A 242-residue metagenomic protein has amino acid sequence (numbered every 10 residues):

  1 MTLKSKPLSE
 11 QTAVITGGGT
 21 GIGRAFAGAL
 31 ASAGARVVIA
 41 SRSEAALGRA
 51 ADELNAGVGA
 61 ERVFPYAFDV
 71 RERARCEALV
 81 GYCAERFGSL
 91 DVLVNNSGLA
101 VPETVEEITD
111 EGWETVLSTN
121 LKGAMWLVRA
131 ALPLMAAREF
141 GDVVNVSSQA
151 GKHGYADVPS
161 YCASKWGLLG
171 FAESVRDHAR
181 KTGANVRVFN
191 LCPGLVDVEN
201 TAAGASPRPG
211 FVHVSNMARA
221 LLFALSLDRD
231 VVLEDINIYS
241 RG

Functional and structural regions predicted by a protein language model:
T12, G19-G21: Conserved glycine-rich cofactor-binding loop
A35-R49: Conserved glycine-rich Rossmann-like NAD(P)H-binding loop of the short-chain dehydrogenase/reductase
E44-A45, A67-A78, D110: The beta1-alpha1 cofactor-binding region of Rossmann-like NAD(H)/NADP(H)-dependent oxidoreductases
T104-V105, G112-E114: Substrate-binding pocket helix/loop in short-chain dehydrogenase/reductase
V128, S164: Active-site helix of classical SDR
S148: Residue(s) in the substrate-gating loop at a strand-loop-helix junction that position the organic substrate next
V186, N190-L191, S206-G242: C-terminal helical subdomain
